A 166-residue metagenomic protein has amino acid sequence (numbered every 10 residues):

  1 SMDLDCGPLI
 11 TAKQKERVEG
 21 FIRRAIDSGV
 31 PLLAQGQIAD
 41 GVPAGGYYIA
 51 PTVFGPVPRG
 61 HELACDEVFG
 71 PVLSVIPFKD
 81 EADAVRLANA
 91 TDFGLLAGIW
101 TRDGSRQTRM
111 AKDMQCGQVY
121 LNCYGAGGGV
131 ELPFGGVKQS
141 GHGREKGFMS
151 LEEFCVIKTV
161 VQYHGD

Functional and structural regions predicted by a protein language model:
G7-I10, Q139: Helix-centric, low-specificity signal for extended rod-like, repetitive segments
L9-E19: Short beta-strand to alpha-helix junction loop
G29-I38: Short secondary-structure junctions
I38-G41, G45-D166: Conserved C-terminal structural/oligomerization subdomain of aldehyde/semialdehyde dehydrogenase
